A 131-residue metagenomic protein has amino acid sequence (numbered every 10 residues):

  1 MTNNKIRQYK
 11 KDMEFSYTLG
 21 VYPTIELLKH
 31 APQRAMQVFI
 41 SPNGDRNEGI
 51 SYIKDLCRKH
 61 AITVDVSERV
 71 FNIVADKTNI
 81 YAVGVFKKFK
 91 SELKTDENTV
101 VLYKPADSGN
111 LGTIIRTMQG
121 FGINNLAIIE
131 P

Functional and structural regions predicted by a protein language model:
M1-F86: N-terminal positively charged helical leader segments and presequences
E26, Q33, F39-I40, E48 (+1 more regions): RNA substrate-binding interface of SAM-dependent RNA methyltransferases
K87-S91: Short loop segments at secondary-structure junctions
